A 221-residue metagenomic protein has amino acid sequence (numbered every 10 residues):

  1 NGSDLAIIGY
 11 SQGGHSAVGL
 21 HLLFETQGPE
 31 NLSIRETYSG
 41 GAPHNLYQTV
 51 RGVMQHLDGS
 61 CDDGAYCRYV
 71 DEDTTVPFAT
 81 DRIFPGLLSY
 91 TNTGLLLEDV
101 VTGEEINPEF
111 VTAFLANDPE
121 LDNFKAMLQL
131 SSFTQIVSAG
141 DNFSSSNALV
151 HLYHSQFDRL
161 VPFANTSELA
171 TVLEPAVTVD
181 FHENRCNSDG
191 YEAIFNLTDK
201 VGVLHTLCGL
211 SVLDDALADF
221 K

Functional and structural regions predicted by a protein language model:
N1-G59: Primarily recognizes the serine-hydrolase "nucleophile elbow" in alpha/beta-hydrolase and SGNH/GDSL folds
S16, R159-N165: Conserved alpha/beta-hydrolase "acid-adjacent" motif
E36-N142: Accessory cap/linker subdomain of secreted extracellular hydrolases
Y38, H151-Y153, H182: Hydrophobic/aromatic beta-strand patches that form the interior of the parallel beta-sheet core in alpha/beta enzyme
L46, Q156-V161: Acidic catalytic loop of the alpha/beta-hydrolase fold
K125-A126, S167-E168, P175-K221: C-terminal catalytic histidine-bearing segment of alpha/beta-hydrolase fold enzymes
S146, H151-H154, D158: Short beta-strand/loop motif that positions the catalytic acidic residue of the alpha/beta-hydrolase fold
